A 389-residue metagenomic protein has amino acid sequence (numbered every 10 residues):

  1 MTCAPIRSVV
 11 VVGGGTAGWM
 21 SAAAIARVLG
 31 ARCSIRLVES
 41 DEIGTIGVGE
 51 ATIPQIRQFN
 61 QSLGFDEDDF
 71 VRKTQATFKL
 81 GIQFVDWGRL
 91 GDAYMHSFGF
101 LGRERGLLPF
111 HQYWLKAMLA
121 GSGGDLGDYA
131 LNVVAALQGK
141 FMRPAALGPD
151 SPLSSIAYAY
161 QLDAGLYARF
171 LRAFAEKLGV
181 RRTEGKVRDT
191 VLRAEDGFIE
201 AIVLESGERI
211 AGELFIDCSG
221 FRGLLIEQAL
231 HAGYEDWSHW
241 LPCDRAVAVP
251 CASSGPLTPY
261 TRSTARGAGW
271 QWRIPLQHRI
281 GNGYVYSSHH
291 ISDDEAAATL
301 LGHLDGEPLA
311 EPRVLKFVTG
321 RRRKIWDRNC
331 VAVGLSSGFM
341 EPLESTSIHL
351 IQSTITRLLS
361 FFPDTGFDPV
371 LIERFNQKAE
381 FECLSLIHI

Functional and structural regions predicted by a protein language model:
R7-C33: N-terminal Rossmann-like FAD-binding beta1-loop-alpha1 element of flavoenzymes
A26-V48: Glycine-rich FAD pyrophosphate-binding loop
G44-A136: Dinucleotide-binding Rossmann-like beta1-alpha1 core, especially the glycine-rich loop that anchors the ADP
A93-F170, F174-L178, T183, C218 (+1 more regions): Low-complexity, highly charged intrinsically disordered N-terminal segments that act as targeting/localization
P149-A296, I355: Predominantly flavin-linked oxidoreductase catalytic cores and closely associated redox partners
R266-V318, S336-Q352, F361-D368: Conserved FAD/dinucleotide-binding core of flavoprotein oxidoreductases
I387-I389: Conserved small/polar residues in nucleotide/adenosyl-binding loops
